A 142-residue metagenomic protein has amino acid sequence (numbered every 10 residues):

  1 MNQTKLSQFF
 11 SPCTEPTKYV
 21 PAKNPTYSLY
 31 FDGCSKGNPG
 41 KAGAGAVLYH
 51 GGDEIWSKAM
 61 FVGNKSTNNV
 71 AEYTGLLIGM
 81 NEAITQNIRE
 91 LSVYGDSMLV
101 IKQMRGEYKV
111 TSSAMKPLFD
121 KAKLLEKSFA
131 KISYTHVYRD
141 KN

Functional and structural regions predicted by a protein language model:
M1-N2, N142: Short intrinsically disordered, low-complexity coil segments enriched in acidic
N2-T14: Short linear clamp-binding motif
L6, K18-V70, I78-R89: RNase H-like nuclease fold core
F10-C13, Y27-Y30, A114-F119: Short amphipathic alpha-helical surface micro-motifs
E15-P16, L124: N-terminal processing/targeting junctions
C34-N38, L77-N142: RNase H catalytic domain
Y73: Residues forming the Rossmann-fold NAD(P)(H) cofactor-binding site
